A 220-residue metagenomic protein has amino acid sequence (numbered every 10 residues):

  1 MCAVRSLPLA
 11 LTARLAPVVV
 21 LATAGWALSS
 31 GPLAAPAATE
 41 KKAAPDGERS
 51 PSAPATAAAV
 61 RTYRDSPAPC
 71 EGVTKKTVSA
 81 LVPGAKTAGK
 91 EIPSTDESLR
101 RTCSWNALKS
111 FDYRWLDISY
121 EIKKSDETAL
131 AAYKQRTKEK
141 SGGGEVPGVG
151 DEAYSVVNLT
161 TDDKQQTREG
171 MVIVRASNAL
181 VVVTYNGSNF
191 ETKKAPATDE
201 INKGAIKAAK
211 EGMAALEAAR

Functional and structural regions predicted by a protein language model:
C2-L21, G25-R220: A small/polar (G/S/T-enriched), proline-flanked helix-loop surface module common in exported/cell-envelope proteins
